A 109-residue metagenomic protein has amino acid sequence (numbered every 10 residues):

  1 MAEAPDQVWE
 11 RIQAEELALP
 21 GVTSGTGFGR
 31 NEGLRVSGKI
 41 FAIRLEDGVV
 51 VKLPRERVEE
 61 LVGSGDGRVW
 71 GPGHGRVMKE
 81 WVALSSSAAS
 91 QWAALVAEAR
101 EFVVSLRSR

Functional and structural regions predicted by a protein language model:
M1-R109: Charge-dense, helix-prone N-terminal extensions
